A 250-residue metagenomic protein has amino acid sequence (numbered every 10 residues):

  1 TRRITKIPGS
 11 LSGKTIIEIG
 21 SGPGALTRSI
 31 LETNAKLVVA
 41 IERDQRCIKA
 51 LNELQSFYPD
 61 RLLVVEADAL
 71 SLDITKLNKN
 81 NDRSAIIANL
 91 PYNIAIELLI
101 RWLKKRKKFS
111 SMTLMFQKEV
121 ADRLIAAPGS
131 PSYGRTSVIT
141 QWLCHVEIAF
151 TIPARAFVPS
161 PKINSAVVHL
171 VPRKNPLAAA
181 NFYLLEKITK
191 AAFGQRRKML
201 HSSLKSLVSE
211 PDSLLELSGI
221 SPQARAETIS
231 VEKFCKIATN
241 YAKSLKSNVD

Functional and structural regions predicted by a protein language model:
T1-I188, K236-T239, S247-D250: Catalytic cores of RNA-modifying enzymes
I7, L214-L217: ABC ATPase NBD switch/coupling site
L103, K205, A242: Short, locally clustered residues in the helix-turn-helix/winged-helix DNA-binding domain
A166, L170-P172, L177-P211, S218-S221 (+1 more regions): An accessory alpha-helical subdomain
L207-D212, K243-S247: Short helix-capping/linker segments at secondary-structure and domain boundaries
I220-D250: Short, amphipathic C-terminal "tail helix"
